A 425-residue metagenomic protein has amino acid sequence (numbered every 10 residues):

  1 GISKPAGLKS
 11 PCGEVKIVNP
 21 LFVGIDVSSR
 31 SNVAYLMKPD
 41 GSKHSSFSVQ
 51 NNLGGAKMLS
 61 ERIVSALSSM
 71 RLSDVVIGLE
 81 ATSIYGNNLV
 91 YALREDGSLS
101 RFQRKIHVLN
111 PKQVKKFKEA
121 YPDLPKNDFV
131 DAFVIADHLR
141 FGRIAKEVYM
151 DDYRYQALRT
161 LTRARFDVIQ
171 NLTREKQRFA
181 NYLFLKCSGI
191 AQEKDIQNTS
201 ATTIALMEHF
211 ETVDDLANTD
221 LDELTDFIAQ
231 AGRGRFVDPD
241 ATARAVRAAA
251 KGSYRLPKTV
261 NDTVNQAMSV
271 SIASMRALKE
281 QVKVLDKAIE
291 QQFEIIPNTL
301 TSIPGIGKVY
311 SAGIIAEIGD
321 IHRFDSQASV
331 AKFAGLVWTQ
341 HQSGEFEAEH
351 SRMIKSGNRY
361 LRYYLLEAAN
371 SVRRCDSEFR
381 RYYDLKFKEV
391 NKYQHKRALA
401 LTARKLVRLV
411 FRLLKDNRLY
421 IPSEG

Functional and structural regions predicted by a protein language model:
G1-G425: A detector of single, family-specific signature residues that are central to catalytic or substrate-handling motifs
